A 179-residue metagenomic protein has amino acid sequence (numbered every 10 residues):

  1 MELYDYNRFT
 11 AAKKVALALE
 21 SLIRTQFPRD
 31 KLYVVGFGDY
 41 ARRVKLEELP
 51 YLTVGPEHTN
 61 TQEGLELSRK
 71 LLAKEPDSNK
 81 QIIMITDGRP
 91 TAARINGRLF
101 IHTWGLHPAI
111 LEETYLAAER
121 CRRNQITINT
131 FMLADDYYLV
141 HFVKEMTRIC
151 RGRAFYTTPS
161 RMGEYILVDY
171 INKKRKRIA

Functional and structural regions predicted by a protein language model:
E2-V34, T53-N60, L72, L111: …and closely analogous acidic/polar surface helices at protein-protein or active-site interfaces in A-domain-like
Y4-D5, R42-L46, P90-I95, Y138-H141 (+1 more regions): Switch/connector loops and helix/strand junctions flanking conserved nucleotide-binding motifs in nucleotide-processing
R8, A12-V15, L19, E57-G64 (+5 more regions): Helical mechanochemical/support elements of P-loop NTPase systems and associated helical scaffolds
P28-D30, K80, N124-T127, C150-R153: Short glycine-/polar-rich loops that comprise or flank the Walker A/P-loop and associated switch/sensor motifs
L32, G38-V44, L49-I83, P90-A92 (+2 more regions): Von Willebrand factor
V35-F37, I85-T86, F131-L133, T157: Generic beta-strand/beta-sheet core signal
L49-P50, T127-A179: Von Willebrand factor A/integrin I-like adhesion domains
V54-T59, G88-I149: VWA/integrin I-like adhesion module and closely mimicked acidic/polar interface patches used
